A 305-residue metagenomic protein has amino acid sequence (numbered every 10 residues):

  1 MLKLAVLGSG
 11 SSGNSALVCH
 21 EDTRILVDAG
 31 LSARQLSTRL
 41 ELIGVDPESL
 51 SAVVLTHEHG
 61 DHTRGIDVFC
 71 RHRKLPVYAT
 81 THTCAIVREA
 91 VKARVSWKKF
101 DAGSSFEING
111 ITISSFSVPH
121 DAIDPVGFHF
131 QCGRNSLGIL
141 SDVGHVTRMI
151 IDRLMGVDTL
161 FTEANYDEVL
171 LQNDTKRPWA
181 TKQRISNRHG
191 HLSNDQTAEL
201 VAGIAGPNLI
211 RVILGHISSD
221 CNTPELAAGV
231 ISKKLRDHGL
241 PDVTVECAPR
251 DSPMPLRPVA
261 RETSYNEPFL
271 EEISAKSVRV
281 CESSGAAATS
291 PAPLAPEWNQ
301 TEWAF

Functional and structural regions predicted by a protein language model:
M1-I43, V126-D142, T159: Conserved beta-strand hairpin/beta-sheet module of binuclear metal-dependent hydrolase folds, prominently
A5-S15, T56-I66, S115: Structured catalytic core of nucleotide-sugar glycosyltransferases
V27-G30, L50-E58, Y78-T81, G138-S141 (+3 more regions): Active-site neighborhood of phospho(di)ester-bond hydrolases with catalytic His/Asp-centered motifs
A33-A79: Active-site metal-binding motif and surrounding structural segment of the metallo-beta-lactamase
G60-T63, C84-V87, A122-I123, V146-R148 (+2 more regions): Active-site environment of divalent metal-dependent phosphoester hydrolases
T80-R134: Metallo-beta-lactamase
R148-P249, A288: Cap/insert and terminal regions of metallo-dependent hydrolase folds
E225-F305: C-terminal regulatory/interaction regions
